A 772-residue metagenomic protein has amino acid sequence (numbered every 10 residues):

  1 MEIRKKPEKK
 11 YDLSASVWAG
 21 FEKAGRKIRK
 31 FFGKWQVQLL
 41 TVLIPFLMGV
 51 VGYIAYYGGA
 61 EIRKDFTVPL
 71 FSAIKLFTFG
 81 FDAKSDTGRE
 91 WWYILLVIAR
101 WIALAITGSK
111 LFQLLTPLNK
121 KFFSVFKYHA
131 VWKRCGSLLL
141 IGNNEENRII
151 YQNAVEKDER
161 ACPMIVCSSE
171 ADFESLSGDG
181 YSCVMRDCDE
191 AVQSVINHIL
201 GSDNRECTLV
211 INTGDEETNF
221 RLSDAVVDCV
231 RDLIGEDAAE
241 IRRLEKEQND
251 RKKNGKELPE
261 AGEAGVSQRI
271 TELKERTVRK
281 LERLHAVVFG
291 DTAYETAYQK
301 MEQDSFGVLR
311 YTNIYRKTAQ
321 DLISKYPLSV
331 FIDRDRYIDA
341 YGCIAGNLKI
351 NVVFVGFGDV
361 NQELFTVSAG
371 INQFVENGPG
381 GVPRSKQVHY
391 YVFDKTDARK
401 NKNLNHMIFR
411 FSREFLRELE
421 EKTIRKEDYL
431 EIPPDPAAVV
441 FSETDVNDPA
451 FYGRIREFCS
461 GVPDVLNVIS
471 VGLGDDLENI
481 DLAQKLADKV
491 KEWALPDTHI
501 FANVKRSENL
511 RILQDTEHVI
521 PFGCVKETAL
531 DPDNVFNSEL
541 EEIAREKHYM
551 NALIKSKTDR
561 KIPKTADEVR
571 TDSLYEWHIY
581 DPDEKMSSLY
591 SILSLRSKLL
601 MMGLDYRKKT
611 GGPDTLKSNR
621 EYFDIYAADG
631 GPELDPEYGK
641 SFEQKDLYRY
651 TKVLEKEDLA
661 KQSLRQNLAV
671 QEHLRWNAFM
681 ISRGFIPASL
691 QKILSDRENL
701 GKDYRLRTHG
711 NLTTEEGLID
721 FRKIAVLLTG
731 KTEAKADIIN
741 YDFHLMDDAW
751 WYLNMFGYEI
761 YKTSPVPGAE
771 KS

Functional and structural regions predicted by a protein language model:
E2-G49, G58-T67, F71, F79-F679 (+3 more regions): Cytosolic regulatory regions of ion transport systems
K692, D696-R697: An amphipathic alpha-helical core segment
L700, Y704: Basic/Trp-rich segment in TM-proximal cytosolic loops or flexible interdomain/linker regions
